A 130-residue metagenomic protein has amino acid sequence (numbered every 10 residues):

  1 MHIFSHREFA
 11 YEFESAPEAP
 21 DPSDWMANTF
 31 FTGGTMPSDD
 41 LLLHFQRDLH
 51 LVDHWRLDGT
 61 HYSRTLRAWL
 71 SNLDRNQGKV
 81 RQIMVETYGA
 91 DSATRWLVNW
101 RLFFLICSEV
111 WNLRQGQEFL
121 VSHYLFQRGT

Functional and structural regions predicted by a protein language model:
F4-V121, Q127-T130: Substrate-binding/catalytic lobe of Class I Rossmann-like enzymes that use SAM or dcSAM, i.e., the mid-to-C-terminal
